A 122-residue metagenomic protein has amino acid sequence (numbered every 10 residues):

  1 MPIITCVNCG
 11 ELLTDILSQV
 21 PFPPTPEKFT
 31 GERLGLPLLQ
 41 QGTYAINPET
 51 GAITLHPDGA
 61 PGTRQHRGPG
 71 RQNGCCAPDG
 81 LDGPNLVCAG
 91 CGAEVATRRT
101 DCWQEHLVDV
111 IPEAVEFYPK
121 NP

Functional and structural regions predicted by a protein language model:
M1-P122: N-terminal pre-domain and mature-chain start segments
